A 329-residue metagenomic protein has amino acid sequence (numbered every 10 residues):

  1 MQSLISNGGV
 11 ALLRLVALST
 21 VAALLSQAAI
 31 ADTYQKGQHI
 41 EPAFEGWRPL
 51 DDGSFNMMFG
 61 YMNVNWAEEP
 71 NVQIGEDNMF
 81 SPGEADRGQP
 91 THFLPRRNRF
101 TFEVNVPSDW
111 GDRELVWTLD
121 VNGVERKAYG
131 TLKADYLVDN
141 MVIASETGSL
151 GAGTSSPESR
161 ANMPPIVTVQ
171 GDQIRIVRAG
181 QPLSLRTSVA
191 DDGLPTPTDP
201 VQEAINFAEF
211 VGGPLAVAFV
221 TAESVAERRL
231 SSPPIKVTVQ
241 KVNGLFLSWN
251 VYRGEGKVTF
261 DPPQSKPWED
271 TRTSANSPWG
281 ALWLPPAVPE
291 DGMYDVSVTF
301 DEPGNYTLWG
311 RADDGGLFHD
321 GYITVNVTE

Functional and structural regions predicted by a protein language model:
R14-L24: Bacterial N-terminal signal peptides
P49, V288, V298-E302: Residue-level recognition of secondary-structure-to-loop junctions
N63-N65, R175-R178, L183, V189-T196 (+2 more regions): Extracellular acidic, Ser/Thr/Pro-rich low-complexity tracts
A85, P90, F207-Y294: Low-complexity "stalk/linker" and mucin-like segments enriched in Ser/Thr/Pro/Ala/Gly
V106-L150, N305-T307, G315-L317: Ser/Thr/Pro-rich, low-complexity mucin-like regions that serve as glycosylated stalks/linkers or repetitive adhesive
Y136-R175, L183, P195, E209: Proline-centered linker/hinge motifs at extracellular inter-domain junctions
H319-V327: C-terminal edge beta-strand
